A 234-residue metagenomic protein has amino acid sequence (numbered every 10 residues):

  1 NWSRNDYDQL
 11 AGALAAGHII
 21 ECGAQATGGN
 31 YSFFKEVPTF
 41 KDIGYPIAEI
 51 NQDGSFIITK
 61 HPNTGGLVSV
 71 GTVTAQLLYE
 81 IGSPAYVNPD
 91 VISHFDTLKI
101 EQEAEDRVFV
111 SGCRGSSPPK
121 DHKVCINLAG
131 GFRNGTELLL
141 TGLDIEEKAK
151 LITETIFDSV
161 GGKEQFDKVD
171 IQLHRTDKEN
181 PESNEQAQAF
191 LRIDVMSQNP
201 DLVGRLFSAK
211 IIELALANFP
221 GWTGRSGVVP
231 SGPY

Functional and structural regions predicted by a protein language model:
W2-L10: Conserved phosphate- and dinucleotide-binding cores of soluble alpha/beta proteins, encompassing both enzyme active
S3, T39, N88, D144 (+1 more regions): Serine/threonine-rich low-complexity intrinsically disordered regions
N5, N63, V110, V124 (+1 more regions): Residue-level detector of functional hotspots within protein domains
L10-S117, R133, E137: A conserved active-site cap/scaffold subdomain adjacent to cofactor or substrate pockets
K120-Y234: C-terminal non-catalytic interaction/assembly regions of soluble proteins
